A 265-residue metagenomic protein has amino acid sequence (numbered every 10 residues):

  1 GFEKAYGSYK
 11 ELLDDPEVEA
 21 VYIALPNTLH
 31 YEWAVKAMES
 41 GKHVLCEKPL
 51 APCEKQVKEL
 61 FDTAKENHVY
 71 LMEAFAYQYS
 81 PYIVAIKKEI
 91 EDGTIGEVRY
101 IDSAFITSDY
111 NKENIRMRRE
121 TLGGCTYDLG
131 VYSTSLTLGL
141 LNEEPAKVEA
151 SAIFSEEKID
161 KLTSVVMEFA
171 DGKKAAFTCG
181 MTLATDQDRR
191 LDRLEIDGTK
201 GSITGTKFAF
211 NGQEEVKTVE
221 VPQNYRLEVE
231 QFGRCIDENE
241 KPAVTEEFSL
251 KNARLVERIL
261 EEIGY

Functional and structural regions predicted by a protein language model:
F2-E3, S40-K42, N67-Y70, G172-K174: A short helix->loop->beta-strand "cap" motif at the edges of active sites that frequently abuts
K4-T63: Beta-loop-alpha module in the N-terminal Rossmann-like domain of NAD(P)-dependent dehydrogenases, especially those
Y6, C46, L71-E73, D102 (+2 more regions): Hydrophobic residues in well-ordered beta-strands that form the structural core
A20-Y22, A170, V219, Q231-Y265: C-terminal helix-rich "cap/oligomerization" subdomain common to oxidoreductases
K58-A76, E97-Y100: Rossmann-fold dehydrogenase core element
V69, G96, E261-Y265: C-terminal capping/lid region of NAD(P)-dependent oxidoreductase domains
Y77-S151, E156: Predominantly a Rossmann-like dinucleotide-binding segment in NAD(P)-dependent oxidoreductases
S135-A209, V229-E240: Contiguous beta-strand/loop segments that form the cofactor/metal-binding neighborhood of enzyme cores
